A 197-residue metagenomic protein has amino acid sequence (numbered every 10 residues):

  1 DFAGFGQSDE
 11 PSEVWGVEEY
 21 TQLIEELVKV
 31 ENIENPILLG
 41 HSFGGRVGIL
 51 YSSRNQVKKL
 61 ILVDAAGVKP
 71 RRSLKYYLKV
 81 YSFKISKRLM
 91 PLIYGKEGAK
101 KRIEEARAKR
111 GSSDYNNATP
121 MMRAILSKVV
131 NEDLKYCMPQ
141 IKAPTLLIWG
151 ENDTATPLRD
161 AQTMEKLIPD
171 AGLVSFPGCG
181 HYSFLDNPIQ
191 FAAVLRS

Functional and structural regions predicted by a protein language model:
F2-L39, A193: Active-site loop/oxyanion-hole signature of alpha/beta-hydrolase fold enzymes
G40, G44-G45: Catalytic nucleophile loop
R46-S53, V57-L92: Flexible "cap/lid" loop of the alpha/beta hydrolase fold
S73, R88-K142: Conserved alpha/beta-hydrolase catalytic His-Asp/Glu region
Q140-I141, L147-W149, D153: Short beta-strand/loop motif that positions the catalytic acidic residue of the alpha/beta-hydrolase fold
T154-D160: Conserved alpha/beta-hydrolase "acid-adjacent" motif
E165-Y182: Catalytic histidine neighborhood in serine/cysteine hydrolases with alpha/beta-hydrolase-type architecture
C179-A192: Catalytic histidine-centered segment of alpha/beta-hydrolase-like enzymes
